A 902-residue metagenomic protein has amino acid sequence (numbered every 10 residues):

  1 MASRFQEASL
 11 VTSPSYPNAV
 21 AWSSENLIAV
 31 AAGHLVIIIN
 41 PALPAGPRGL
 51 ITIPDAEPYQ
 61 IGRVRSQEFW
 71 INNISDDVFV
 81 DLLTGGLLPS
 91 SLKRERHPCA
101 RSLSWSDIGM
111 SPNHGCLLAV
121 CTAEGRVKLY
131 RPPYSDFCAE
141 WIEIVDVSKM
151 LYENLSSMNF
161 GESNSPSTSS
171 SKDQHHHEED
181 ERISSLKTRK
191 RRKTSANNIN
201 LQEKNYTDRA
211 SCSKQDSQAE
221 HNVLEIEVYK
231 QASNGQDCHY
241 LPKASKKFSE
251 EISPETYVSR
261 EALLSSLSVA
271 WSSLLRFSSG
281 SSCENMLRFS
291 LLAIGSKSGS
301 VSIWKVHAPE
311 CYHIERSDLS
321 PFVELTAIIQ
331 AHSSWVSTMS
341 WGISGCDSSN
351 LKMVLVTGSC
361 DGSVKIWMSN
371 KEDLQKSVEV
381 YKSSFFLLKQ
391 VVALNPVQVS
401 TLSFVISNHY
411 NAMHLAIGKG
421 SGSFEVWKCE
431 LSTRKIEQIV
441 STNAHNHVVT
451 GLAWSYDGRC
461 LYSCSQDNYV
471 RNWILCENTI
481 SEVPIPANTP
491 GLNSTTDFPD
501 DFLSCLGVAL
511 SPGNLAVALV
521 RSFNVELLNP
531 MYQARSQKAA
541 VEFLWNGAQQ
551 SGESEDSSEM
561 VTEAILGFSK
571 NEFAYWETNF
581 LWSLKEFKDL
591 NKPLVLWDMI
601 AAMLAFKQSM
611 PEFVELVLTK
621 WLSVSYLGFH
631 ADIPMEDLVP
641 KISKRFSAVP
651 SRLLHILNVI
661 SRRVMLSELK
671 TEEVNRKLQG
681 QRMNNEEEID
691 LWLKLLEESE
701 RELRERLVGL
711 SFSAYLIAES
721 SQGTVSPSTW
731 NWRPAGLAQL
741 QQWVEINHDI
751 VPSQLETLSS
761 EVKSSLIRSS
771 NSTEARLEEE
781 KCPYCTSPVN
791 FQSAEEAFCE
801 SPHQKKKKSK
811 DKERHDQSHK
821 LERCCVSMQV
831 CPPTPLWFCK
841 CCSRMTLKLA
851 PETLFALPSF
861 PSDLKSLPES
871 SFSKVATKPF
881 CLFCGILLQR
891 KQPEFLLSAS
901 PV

Functional and structural regions predicted by a protein language model:
A2, N26-K93, Y130-L155, D216-E250 (+3 more regions): Beta-propeller domains
A2-S13, A19-V20, N26-L27, N524-V902: C-terminal scaffolding/assembly regions of large eukaryotic complex subunits
A8-V11, L50-I51, L92-R94, Y257-R260 (+6 more regions): Short C-terminal beta-strands that terminate individual repeats in beta-propeller domains, predominantly WD40 blades
V11-V20, R96-M110, Y152-T168, K172 (+8 more regions): Canonical WD40 repeat/beta-propeller blade segments in eukaryotic WD-repeat proteins
E25-A29, S111-A119, S278-S282, M286-A293 (+8 more regions): Structural hallmark of WD40 beta-propellers
A32, C121-E124, G295-S298, G358-D361 (+2 more regions): Conserved strand-to-loop turn within each blade of WD40 beta-propeller repeats
V36-P41, L103, V127-P132, V269 (+8 more regions): WD40-repeat beta-propellers
F160-Y240, G299, G362: Long intrinsically disordered, low-complexity regions that are acidic and Ser/Thr-rich
